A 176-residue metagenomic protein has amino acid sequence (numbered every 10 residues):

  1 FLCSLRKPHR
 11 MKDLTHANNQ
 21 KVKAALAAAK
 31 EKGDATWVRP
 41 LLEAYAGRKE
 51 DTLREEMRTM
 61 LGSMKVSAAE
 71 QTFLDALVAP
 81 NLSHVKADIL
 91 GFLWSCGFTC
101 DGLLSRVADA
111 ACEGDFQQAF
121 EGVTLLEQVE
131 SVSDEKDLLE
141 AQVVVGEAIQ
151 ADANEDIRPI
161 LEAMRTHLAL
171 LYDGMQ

Functional and structural regions predicted by a protein language model:
S4-D13, K32-Y45, V66-A79, F98-C112 (+2 more regions): Amphipathic alpha-helical scaffolding segments comprising HEAT/armadillo-like alpha-solenoid repeats
A17-N18, K49-E50, N81-L82, G114-D115 (+1 more regions): Short inter-helical turns and helix N-cap capping residues of alpha-solenoid HEAT/ARM repeat scaffolds
N18-N19, M175: C-terminal tail/extension regions appended to the core domain(s) of diverse proteins
Q20-G33, E43, T52-V66, D75 (+3 more regions): Structural detector for internal amphipathic alpha-helices that build alpha-solenoid repeat scaffolds
A110-D115, G122: Acidic/histidine-rich alpha-helical segments that form the ligand environment of transition-metal centers
S131-D134, Q150: Charged/polar positions within long, soluble alpha-helices
L138-Q176: Eukaryotic acidic, Ser/Thr-rich intrinsically disordered low-complexity regions
